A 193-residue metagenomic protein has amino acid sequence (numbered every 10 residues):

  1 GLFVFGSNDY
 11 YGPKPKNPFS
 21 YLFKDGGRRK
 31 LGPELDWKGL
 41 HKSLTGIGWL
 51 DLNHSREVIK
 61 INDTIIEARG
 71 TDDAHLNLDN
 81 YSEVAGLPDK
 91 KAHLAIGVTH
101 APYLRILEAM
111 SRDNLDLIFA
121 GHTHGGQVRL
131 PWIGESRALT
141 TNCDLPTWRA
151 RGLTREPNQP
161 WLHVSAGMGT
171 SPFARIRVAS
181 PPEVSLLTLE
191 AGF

Functional and structural regions predicted by a protein language model:
G1-I59: Core catalytic region of metal-dependent phosphoesterases/phosphodiesterases, especially metallo-beta-lactamase-like
G1-S7, L52-H54, I96-H100, L117-G125 (+1 more regions): Active-site neighborhood of phospho(di)ester-bond hydrolases with catalytic His/Asp-centered motifs
S7-Y11, E57-I59, D73-L76, A101-L104 (+2 more regions): Solvent-exposed loop/turn segments at secondary-structure junctions within structured extracellular/periplasmic domains
D25-P33, R69, F173-L186: Short, electropositive alpha-helical surface patch
W49-L50, R56-A68, K90-L94, R155-L162 (+1 more regions): Beta-strand-turn-beta hairpins that frame and shape the catalytic cleft of phosphate-ester-processing enzymes
N53, L78-V84, L139-W148: N-terminal post-signal-peptidase region of extra-cytosolic proteins
A74-D89, G97-I118: Active-site-proximal loop/helix segments of hydrolase catalytic cores
P102-S185, F193: Conserved beta-sheet core of the metallophosphoesterase superfamily
